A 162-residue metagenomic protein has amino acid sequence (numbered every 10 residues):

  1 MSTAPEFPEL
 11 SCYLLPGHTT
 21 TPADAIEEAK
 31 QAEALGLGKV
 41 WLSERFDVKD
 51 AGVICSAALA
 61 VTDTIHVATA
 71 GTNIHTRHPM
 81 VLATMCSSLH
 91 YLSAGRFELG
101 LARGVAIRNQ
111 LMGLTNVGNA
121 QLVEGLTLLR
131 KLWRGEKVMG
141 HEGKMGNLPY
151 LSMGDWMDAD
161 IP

Functional and structural regions predicted by a protein language model:
M1-T69: N-terminal beta1-alpha1-beta2 module of alpha/beta enzyme domains
S2-E6, A83-P162: Internal, glycine-rich beta/alpha segment that forms the wall or movable "lid" of small-molecule/cofactor binding
P16-H18, F46, N73-H75, R103-I107 (+1 more regions): Active-site-proximal loop/turn and secondary-structure-junction residues that shape catalytic pockets, frequently
T20, D24, D50, R77 (+2 more regions): Alpha-helix N-cap and loop-to-helix initiation/capping positions
S43, I74, G113-L114: Residue-level detector of alpha-helix boundaries and kinks
H66-T72, E98-A102: A short, GP-enriched loop/loop-strand-helix hinge that lies immediately N-terminal to, or at the N-terminal rim
A68-N73, R77, T84-M85: Glycine-rich, N-terminal phosphate-binding loop and its surrounding beta-alpha-beta segment
